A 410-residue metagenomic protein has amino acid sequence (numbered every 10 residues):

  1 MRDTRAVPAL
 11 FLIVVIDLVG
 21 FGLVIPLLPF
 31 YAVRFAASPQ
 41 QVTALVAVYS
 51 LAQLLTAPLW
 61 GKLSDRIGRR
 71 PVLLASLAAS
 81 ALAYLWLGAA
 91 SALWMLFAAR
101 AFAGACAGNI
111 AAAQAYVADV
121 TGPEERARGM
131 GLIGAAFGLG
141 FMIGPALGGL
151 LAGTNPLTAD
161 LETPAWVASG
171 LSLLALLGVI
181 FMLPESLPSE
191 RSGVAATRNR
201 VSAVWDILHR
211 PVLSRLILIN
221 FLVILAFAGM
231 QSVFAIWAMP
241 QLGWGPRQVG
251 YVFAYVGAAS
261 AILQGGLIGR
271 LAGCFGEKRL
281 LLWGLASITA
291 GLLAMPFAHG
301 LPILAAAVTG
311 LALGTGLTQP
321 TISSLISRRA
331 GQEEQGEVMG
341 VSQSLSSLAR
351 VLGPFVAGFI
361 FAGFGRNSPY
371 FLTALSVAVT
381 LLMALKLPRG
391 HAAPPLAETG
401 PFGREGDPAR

Functional and structural regions predicted by a protein language model:
M1-D3, P184-L218, P401-R410: Juxtamembrane intracellular "pre-TM" segments in multi-pass secondary transporters
P26-Q40, S232-Q248: Short amphipathic helix-loop junctions that connect adjacent transmembrane helices in Major Facilitator Superfamily/SLC
L54-L93: Conserved MFS/SLC helix-loop-helix module at the cytosolic interface between two early adjacent transmembrane helices
T56-G68, L263-E277, F361: Helix-to-loop junctions at the C-terminal end of transmembrane segments in multipass secondary transporters
A98-G138: Cytoplasmic helix-loop-helix junction between adjacent transmembrane helices in 12-TM secondary transporters
I133-F181: Helix-loop-helix hairpin linking two adjacent transmembrane segments in secondary transporters
G170-S189, T380-P388: C-terminal membrane-cytosol helix-exit motif in multi-pass small-molecule transporters
K278-I322: C-terminal transmembrane helical hairpin of 12-TM major facilitator-type secondary transporters
